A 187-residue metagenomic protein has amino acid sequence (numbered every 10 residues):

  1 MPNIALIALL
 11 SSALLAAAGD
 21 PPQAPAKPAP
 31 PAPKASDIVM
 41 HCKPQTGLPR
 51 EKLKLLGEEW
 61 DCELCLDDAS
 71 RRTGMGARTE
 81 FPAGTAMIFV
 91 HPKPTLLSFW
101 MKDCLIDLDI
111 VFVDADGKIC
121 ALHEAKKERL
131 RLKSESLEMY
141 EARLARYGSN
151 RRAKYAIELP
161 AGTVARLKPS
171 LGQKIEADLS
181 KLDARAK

Functional and structural regions predicted by a protein language model:
M1-G19: Sec-dependent N-terminal signal peptides
P21-K187: Compact, glycine-rich, soluble single-domain proteins
